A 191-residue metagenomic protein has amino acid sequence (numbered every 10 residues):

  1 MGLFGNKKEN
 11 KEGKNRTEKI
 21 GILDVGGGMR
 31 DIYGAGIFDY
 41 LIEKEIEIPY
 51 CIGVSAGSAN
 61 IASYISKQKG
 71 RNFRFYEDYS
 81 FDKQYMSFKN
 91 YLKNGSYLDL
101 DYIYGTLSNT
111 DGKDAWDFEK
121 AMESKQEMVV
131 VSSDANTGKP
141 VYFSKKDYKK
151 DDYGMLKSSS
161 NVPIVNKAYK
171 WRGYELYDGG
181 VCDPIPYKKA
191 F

Functional and structural regions predicted by a protein language model:
M1-V54, A62-F191: Patatin-like phospholipase
